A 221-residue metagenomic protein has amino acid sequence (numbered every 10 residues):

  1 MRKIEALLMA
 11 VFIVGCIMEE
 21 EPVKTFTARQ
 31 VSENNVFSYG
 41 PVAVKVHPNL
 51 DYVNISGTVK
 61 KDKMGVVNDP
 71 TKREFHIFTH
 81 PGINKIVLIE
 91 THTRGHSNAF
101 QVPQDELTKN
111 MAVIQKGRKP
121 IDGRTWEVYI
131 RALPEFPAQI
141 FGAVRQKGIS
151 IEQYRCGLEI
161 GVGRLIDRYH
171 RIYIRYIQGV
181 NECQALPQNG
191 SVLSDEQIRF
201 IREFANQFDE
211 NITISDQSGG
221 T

Functional and structural regions predicted by a protein language model:
R2, I89-H92, I174, F200-F204 (+1 more regions): Generic hydrophobic, helix-prone segments enriched in Leu/Val/Ile
R2-M9: Sec-dependent signal peptide recognition, specifically the positively charged N-region followed immediately by
C16-N84, E182-T221: N-terminal targeting sequences that direct proteins away from the cytosol to non-cytosolic compartments
T58-V192: Conserved polar/disulfide-associated segments of primarily extracytoplasmic proteins
